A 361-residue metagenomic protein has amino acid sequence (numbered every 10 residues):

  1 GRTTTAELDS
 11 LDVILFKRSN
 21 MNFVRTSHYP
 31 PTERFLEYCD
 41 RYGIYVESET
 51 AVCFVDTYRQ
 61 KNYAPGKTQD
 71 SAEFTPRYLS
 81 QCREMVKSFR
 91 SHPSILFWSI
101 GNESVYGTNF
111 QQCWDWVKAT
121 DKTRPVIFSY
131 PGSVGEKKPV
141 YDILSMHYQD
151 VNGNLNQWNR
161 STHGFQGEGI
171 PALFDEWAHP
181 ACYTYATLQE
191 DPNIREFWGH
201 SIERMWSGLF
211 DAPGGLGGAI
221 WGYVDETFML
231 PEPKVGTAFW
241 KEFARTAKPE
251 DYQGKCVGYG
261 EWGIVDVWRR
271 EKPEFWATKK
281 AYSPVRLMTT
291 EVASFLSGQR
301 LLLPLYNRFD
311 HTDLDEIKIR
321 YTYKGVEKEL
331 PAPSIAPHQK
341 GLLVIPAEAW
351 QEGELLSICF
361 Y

Functional and structural regions predicted by a protein language model:
G1, T50, K328-P331: Short hydrophobic alpha-helix segments
G1-E7: Active-site-adjacent "gating/activation" loops or surface patches in catalytic cores
E7, P76, R269-K272: Alpha-helix N-cap/helix-start motif at coil-to-helix transitions, marked by capping-box chemistry
S10-L15, S19, F23-I264: Substrate-binding/catalytic cleft of secreted carbohydrate-active enzymes, primarily glycoside hydrolases
S207-Y361: Carbohydrate-binding surfaces of carbohydrate-active enzymes
